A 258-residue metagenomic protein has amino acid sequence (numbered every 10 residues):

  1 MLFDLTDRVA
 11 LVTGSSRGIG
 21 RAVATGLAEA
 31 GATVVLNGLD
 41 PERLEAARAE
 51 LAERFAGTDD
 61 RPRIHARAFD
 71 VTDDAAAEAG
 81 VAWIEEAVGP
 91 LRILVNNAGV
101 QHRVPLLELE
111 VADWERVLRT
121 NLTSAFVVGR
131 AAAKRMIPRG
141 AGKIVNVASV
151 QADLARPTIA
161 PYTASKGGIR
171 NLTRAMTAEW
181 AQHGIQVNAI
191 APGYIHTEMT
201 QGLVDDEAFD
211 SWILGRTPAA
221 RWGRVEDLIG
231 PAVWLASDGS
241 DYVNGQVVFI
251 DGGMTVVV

Functional and structural regions predicted by a protein language model:
V9, S16-R17: Conserved glycine-rich cofactor-binding loop
A32-A47: Conserved glycine-rich Rossmann-like NAD(P)H-binding loop of the short-chain dehydrogenase/reductase
P105-L106, D113-L118, I213: Substrate-binding pocket helix/loop in short-chain dehydrogenase/reductase
G129, S165, T173: Active-site helix of classical SDR
K134, A178-Q182, D241: Alpha-helical segment proximal to the catalytic Tyr-Lys
S149: Residue(s) in the substrate-gating loop at a strand-loop-helix junction that position the organic substrate next
L154, V233, N244-V258: Short C-terminal tail/terminal secondary-structure segment of NAD(P)H-dependent dehydrogenase/reductase domains
